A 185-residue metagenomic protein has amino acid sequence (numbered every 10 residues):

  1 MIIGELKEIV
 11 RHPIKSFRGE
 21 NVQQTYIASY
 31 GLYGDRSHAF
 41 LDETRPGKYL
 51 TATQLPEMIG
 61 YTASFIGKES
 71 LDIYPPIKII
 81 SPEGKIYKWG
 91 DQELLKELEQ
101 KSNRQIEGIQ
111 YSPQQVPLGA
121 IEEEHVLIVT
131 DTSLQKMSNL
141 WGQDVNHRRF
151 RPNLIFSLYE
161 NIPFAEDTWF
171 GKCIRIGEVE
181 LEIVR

Functional and structural regions predicted by a protein language model:
M1-R185: Metal-cofactor-dependent catalytic cores
